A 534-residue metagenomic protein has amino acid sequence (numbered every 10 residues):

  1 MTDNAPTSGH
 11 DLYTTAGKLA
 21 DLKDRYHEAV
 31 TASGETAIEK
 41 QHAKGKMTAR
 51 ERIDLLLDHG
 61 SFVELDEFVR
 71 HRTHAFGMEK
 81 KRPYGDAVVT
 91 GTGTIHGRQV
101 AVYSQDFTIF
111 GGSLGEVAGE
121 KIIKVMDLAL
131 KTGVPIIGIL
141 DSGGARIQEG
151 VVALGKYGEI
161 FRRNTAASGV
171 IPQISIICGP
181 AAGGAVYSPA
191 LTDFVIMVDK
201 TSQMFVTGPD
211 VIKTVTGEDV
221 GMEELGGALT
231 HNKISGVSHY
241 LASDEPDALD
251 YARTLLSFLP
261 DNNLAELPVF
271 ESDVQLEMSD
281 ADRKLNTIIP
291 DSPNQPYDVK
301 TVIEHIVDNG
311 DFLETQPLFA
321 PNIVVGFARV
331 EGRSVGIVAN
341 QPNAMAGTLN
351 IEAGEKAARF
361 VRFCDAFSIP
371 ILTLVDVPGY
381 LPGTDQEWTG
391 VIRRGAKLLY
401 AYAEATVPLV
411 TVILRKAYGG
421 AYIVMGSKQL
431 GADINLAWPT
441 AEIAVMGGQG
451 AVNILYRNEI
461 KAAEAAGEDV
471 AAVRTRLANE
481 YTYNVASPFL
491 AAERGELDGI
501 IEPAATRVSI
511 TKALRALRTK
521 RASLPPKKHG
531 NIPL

Functional and structural regions predicted by a protein language model:
M1-L534: Ligand-binding clefts of soluble mixed alpha/beta catalytic domains
